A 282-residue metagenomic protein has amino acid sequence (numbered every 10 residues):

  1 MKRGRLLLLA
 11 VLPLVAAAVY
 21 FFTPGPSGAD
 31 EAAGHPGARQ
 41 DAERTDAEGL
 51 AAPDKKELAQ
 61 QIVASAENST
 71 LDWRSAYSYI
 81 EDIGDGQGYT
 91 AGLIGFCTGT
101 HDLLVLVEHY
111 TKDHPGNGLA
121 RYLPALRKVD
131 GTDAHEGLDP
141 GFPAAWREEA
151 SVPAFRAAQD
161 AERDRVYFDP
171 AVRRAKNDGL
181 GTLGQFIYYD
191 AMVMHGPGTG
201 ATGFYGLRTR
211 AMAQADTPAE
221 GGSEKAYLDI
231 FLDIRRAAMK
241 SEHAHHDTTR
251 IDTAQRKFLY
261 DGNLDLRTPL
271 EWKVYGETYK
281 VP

Functional and structural regions predicted by a protein language model:
K2-A150, A158-D178, L183-P282: Cell-wall polysaccharide-cleaving catalytic domain and substrate-binding groove, primarily in peptidoglycan/chitin
